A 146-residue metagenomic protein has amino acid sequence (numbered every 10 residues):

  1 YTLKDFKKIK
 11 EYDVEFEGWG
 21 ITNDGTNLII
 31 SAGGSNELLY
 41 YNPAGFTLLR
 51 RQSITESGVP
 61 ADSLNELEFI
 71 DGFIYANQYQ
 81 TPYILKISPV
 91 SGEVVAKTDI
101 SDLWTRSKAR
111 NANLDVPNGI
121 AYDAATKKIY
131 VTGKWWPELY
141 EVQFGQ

Functional and structural regions predicted by a protein language model:
T2-F6, N42-F46, S88-G92, Q143-Q146: Short loop/turn segments that connect beta-strands within beta-propeller blades
F6-Y12, L49-V59, A96-T98, L103-R110: A short beta-strand motif characteristic of beta-propeller blades
Y12-S31, G58-G72, W104-A124: Beta-rich, blade/repeat-based domains predominating in secreted/periplasmic proteins but also intracellular
I30-S35, A76-Q80, V131-W135: Conserved beta-strand positions in repeat-built beta-propeller and related beta-rich domains
N36-L39, P82-L85, P137-L139: Structural signal for beta-propeller blades
V59-E93: Loop/turn-rich, solvent-exposed surfaces of beta-rich toroidal or solenoidal domains
S63, P89-L103, D115: Residue-level hotspots at or immediately adjacent to binding/recognition sites across diverse folds
A121-Q146: Blade-level signature of beta-propeller repeat domains, shared across WD40, Kelch, NHL, RCC1 and BNR/Asp-box propellers
